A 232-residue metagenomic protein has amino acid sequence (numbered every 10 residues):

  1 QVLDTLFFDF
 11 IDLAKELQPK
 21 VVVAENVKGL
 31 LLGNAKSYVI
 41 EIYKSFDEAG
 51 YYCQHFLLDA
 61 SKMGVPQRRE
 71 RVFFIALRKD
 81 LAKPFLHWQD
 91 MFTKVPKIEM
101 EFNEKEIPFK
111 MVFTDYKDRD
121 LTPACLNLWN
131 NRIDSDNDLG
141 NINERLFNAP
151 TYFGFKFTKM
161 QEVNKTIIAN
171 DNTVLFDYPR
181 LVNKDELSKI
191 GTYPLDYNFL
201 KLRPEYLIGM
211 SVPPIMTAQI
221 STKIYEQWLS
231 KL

Functional and structural regions predicted by a protein language model:
Q1-K159: Class I S-adenosyl-L-methionine
D118-L232: C-terminal target-recognition/interaction regions appended to catalytic cores
